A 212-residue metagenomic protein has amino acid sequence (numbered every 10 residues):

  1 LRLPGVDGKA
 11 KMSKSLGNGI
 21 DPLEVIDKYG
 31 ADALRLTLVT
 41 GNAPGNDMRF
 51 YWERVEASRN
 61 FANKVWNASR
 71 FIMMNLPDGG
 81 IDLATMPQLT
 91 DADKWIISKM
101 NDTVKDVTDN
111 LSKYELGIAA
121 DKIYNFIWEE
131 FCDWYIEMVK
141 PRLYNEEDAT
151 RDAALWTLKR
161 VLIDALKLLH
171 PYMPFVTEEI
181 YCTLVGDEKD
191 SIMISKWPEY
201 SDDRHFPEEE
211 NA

Functional and structural regions predicted by a protein language model:
L1-V6, K14-S15, T37-V39, Y51 (+4 more regions): Generic beta-strand/beta-sheet core signal
R2-L89, V185-I192: Catalytic adenosine-cofactor/nucleotide-binding cores of aminoacyl-tRNA synthetases and other
I20, G45, V104-L111, E115 (+2 more regions): Structural motif corresponding to the C-terminal cap of alpha-helices
Y29, Y114, M173: Single, functionally critical "micro-switch" positions that shape active/binding sites and transmembrane helices
A33-G41, A68-S69, I123-I127, Y135 (+2 more regions): Short alpha-helical scaffolding segments that buttress acidic/His motifs in well-ordered protein cores
R49, R54-S58, D102-I123, A165-L168 (+1 more regions): Extended, non-catalytic structural segments that build the interaction scaffolds of large macromolecular assemblies
N60-M73, D91-T103, D121-R142, K196: Core structural elements
G79-K105, E137-A212: Acidic, turn-prone loop/beta-hairpin segments
